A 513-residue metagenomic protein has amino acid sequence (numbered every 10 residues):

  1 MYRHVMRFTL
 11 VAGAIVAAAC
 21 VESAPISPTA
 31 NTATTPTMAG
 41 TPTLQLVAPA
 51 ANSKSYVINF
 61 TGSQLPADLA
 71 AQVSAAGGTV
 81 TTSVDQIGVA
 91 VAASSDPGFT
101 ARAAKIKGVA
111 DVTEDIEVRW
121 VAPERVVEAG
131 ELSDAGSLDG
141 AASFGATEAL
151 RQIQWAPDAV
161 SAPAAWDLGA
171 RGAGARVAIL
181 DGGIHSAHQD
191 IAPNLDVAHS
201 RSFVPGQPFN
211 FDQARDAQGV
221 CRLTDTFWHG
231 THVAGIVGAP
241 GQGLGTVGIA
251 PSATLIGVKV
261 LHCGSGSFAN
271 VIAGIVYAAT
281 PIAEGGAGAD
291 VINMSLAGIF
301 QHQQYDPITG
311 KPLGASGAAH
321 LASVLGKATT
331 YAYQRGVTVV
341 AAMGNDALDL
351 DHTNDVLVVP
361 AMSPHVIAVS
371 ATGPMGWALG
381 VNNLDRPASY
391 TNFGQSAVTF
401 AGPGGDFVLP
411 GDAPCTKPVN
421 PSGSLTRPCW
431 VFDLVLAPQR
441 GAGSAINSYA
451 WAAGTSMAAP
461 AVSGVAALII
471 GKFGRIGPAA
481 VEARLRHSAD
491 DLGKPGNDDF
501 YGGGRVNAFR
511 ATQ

Functional and structural regions predicted by a protein language model:
M1-A18: Sec-dependent bacterial lipoprotein signal peptides
A14-Q45: Bacterial Sec-dependent N-terminal signal peptides
Q45, T81, V247, G257 (+4 more regions): C-terminal subdomain of the subtilisin-like protease fold in secreted/lumenal serine endopeptidases
Y56-L65: Short, surface-exposed ligand-recognition loops at beta-strand->loop->(often short) alpha-helix junctions that present
A70-Q152, V197, R386: Autoinhibitory propeptides
D139-T254, N270-A273, Y277-V291, S295-H320 (+2 more regions): Active-site core segment of subtilase-fold serine proteases
W166-G172, D225, G235, V247-A250 (+10 more regions): Mature extracellular/periplasmic domains of secretome proteins
V337, V358-A467, R475, F509-A511: Extracellular S/T/G-rich loop segment that most often corresponds to the catalytic His/Ser-adjacent loop
